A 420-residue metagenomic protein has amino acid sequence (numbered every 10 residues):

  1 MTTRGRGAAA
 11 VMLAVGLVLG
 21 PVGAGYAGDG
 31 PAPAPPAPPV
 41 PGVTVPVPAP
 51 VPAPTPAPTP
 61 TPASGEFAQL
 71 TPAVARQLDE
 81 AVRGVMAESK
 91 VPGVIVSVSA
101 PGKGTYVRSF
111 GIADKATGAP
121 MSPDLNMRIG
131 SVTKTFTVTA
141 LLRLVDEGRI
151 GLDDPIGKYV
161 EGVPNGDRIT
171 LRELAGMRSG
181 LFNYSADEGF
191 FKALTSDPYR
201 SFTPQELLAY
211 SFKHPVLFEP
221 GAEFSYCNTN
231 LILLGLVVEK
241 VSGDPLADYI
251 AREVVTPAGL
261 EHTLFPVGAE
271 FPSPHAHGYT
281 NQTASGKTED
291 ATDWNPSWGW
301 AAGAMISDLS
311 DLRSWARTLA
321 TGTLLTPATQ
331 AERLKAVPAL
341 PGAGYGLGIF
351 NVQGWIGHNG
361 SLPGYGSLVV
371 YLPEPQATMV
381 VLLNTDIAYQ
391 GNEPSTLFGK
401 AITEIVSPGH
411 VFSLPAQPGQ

Functional and structural regions predicted by a protein language model:
M1-D29, T44-P46: Secretory targeting and sorting signals
G23-P50, P58-R108, K240-D244, D248-R252 (+1 more regions): Catalytic loop of the DD-peptidase/beta-lactamase superfamily, centered on the K-T-G motif and neighboring
E80, V138-T139, D154, I232 (+1 more regions): A generic alpha-helix surface/boundary motif
S89-I95, A116-L174, F218-C227, W300-G303 (+2 more regions): Short active-site loop at a secondary-structure junction that contains or immediately precedes the catalytic residue(s)
A100, I112, S131-T133, N230 (+1 more regions): A mature extracytoplasmic/lumenal domain signature
T105-V107, A119, N183-S185: Short, solvent-exposed loop/turn elements at domain surfaces
F110-D114, R168-P363, S367: Short, surface-exposed loop or secondary-structure junction motifs that flank catalytic or metal-binding residues
